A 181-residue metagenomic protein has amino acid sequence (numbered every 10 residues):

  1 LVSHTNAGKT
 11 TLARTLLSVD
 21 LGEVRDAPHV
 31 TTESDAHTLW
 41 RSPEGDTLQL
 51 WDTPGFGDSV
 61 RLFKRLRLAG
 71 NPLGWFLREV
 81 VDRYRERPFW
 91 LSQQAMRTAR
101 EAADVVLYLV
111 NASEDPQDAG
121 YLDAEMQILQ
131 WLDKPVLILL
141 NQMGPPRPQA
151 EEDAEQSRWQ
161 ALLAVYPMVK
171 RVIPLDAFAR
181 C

Functional and structural regions predicted by a protein language model:
L1-K9, V105, W131-K134, C181: Non-catalytic alpha-helical scaffolds
L1-W75, V80: Conserved G1/Walker A P-loop phosphate-binding module
S3, V110, I138-Q142, D176: Glycine-rich, histidine-containing beta strand-loop boundary motifs that form or position
D26, E125, R158-W159: A general structural detector for well-ordered alpha-helical segments in enzyme core domains, enriched
F56-G57, A112-D118, M143-R147, A179-R180: Short acidic, S/G/P-rich loop/turn micro-motifs used as interaction or catalytic elements
S59-F63, Q117-L122, P148-E151: Conserved ATPase-coupling elements of RecA-like P-loop NTPase cores
F63-E114, E125-L139: Inter-motif core of Ras-like GTPase G domains
Q142-C181: Canonical P-loop GTPase G-domain recognition
